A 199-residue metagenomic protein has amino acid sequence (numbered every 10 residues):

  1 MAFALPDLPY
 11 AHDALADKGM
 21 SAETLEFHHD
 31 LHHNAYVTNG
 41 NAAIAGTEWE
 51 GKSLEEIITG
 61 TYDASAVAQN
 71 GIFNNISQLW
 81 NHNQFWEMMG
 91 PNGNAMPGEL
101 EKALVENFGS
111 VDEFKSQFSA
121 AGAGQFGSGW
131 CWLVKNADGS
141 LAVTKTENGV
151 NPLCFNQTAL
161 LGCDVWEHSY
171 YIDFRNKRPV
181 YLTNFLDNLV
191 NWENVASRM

Functional and structural regions predicted by a protein language model:
M1-M199: Feature for soluble, non-membrane regions of globular proteins
